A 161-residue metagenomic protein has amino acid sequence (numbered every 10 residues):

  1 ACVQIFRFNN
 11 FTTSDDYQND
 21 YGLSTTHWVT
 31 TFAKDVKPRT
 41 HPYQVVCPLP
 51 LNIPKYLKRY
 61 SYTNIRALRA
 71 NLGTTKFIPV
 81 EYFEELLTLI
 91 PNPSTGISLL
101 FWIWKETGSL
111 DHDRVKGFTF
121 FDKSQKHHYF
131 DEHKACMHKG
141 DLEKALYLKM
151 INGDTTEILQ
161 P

Functional and structural regions predicted by a protein language model:
A1-P161: Metal-ion/cofactor- or nucleotide/acyl-coenzyme-handling active-site neighborhoods
